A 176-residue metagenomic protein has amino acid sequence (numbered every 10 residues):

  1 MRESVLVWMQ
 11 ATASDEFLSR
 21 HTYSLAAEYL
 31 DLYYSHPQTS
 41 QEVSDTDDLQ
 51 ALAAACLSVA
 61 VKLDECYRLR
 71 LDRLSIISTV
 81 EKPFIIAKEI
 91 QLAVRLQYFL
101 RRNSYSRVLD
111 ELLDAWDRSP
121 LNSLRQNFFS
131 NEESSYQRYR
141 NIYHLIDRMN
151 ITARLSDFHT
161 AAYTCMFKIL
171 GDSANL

Functional and structural regions predicted by a protein language model:
M1-A53, V59-L176: Cyclin-like alpha-helical protein-protein interaction core
